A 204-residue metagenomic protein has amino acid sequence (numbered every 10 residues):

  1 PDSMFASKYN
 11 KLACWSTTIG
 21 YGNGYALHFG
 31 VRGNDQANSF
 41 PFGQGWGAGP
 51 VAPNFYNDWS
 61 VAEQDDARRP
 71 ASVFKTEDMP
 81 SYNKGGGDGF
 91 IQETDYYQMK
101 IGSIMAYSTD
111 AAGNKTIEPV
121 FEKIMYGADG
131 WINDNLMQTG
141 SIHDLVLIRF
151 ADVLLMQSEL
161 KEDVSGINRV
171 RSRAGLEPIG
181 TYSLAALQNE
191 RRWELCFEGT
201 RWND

Functional and structural regions predicted by a protein language model:
P1, F5, W15, D66 (+3 more regions): Extended, hydrophobic/aromatic-rich amphipathic alpha-helical segments that build helical scaffolds
P1-Y97: An aromatic- and glycine-enriched ligand-binding surface/loop that stacks and positions planar moieties
S3, S7, D110-T116, L155: Polar/charged alpha-helical tracts
T18-Y21, G175, I179, Q188-D204: C-terminal capping/lid segments that line or modulate ligand- or cofactor-binding pockets
W59-I148: Flexible, polar/acidic helix-loop-strand segments at domain edges
D65, I179-G180: Residue-level signature of the cytosolic catalytic core of signaling kinases
K75-D78, D163, S172-L176, W193: Short, well-ordered loop/turn and helix-capping segments at boundaries between secondary-structure elements and domains
